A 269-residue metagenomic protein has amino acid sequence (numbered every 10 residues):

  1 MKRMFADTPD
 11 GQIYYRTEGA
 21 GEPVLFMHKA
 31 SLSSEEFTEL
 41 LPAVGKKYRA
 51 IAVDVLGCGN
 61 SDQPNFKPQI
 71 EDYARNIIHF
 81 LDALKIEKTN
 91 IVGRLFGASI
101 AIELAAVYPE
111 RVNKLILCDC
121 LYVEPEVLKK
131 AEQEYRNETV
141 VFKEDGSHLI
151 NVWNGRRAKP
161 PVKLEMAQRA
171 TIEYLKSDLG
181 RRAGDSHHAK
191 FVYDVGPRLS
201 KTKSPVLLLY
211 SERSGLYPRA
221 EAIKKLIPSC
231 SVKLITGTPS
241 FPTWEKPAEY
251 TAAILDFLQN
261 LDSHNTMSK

Functional and structural regions predicted by a protein language model:
M1-V24, K46-Y48, I86-E87, L255-K269: Alpha/beta-hydrolase fold catalytic core
P9-D62: Conserved HGGG/HGGXW glycine-rich cap/lid loop of the alpha/beta-hydrolase fold
M27-K29, L95, S211: Glycine-rich His-Gly loop
T38-P42, I51-V92, F96, T243 (+2 more regions): Active-site loop/oxyanion-hole signature of alpha/beta-hydrolase fold enzymes
I102-A106, N113-D145: Flexible "cap/lid" loop of the alpha/beta hydrolase fold
E126-L128, K143-K201: Conserved alpha/beta-hydrolase catalytic His-Asp/Glu region
V206-W244: Conserved loop-alpha-helix segment in the C-terminal half of the alpha/beta-hydrolase fold that carries the catalytic
C230-K269: Catalytic active-site module of serine/aspartate enzymes centered on a nucleophile-bearing elbow/loop
